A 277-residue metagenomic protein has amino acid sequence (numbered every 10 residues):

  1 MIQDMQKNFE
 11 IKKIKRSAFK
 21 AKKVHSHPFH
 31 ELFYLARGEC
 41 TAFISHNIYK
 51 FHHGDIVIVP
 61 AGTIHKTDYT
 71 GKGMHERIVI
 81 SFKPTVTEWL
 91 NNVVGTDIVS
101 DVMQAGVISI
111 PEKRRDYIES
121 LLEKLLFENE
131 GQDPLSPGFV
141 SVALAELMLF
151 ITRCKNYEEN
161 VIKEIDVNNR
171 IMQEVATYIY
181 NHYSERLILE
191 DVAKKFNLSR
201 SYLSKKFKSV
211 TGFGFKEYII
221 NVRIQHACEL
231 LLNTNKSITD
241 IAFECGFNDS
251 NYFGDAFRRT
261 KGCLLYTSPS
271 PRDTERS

Functional and structural regions predicted by a protein language model:
M1-R16, A61-E130, M148-E158: A hydrophobic/aromatic-rich effector-binding and dimerization subdomain of bacterial HTH-type transcriptional regulators
K12-S26: Conserved short histidine dyad/triad with adjacent acidic residue
H27-T41: Short, conserved beta-strand element in jelly-roll/cupin
R37-F43, I56-V57, I64-H65: Short beta-strand segments in beta-sandwich/barrel cores
N47-I58: Short acidic-glycine-tyrosine-enriched beta hairpin
Q104-R114, N129-V142, M148-T177, N181 (+3 more regions): Short, Lys/Arg-enriched, Trp-marked, Pro/Gly-tolerant hinge/linker segments that flank
T177, N181, R186, E190 (+2 more regions): Terminal helix-turn-helix DNA-binding modules in bacterial transcription factors
Y266-D273: Conserved small/polar residues in nucleotide/adenosyl-binding loops
